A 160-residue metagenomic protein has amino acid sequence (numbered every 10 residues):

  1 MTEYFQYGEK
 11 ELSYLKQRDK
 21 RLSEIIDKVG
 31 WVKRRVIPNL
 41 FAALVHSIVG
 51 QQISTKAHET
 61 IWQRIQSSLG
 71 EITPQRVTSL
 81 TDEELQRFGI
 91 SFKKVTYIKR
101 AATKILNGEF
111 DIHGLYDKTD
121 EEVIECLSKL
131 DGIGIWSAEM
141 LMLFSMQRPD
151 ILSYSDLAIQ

Functional and structural regions predicted by a protein language model:
M1-F5, P38-F41, Q75-V77, Y116-T119 (+1 more regions): Short acidic alpha-helix initiation/capping motifs at coil-to-helix transition points, especially at protein N-termini
M1-I37: Intrinsically disordered, low-complexity, charged terminal extensions of DNA damage-control enzymes
E9, N39-A43, S79, V123-I124: Alpha-helical scaffolds flanking conserved acidic
R21-I25, I53-S54, H58-D131: Alpha-helical ds-nucleic-acid-binding substructure associated with the helix-hairpin-helix region of base-excision DNA
I37-Q52: Alpha-helical scaffold segments that form or flank carboxylate-/histidine-based iron centers
L40, Y97, A158: Charged catalytic carboxylate motif
T119-Q160: Catalytic DNA-binding helix-loop module of base-excision-repair DNA glycosylases/AP lyases
